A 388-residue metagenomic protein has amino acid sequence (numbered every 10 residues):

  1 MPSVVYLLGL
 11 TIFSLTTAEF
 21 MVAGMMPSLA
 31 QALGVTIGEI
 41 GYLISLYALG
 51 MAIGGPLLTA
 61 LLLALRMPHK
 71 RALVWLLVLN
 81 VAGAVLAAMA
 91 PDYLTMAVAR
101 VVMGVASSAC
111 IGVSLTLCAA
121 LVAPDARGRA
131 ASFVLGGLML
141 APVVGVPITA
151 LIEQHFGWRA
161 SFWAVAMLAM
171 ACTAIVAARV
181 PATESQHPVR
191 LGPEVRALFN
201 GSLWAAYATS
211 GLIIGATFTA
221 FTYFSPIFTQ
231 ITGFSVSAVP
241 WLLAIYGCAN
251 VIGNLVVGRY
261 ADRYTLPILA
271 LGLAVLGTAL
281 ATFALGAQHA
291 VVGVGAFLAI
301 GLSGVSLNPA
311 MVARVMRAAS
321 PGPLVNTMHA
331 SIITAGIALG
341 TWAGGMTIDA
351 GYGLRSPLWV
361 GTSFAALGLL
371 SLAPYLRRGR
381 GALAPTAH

Functional and structural regions predicted by a protein language model:
G34, R66, M89-T95, G233 (+1 more regions): Helix-breaking motifs and short loop linkers at transmembrane-helix boundaries and internal kinks in secondary membrane
I53-L94: Conserved MFS/SLC helix-loop-helix module at the cytosolic interface between two early adjacent transmembrane helices
G54-P68, G253-T265, I348-D349: Helix-to-loop junctions at the C-terminal end of transmembrane segments in multipass secondary transporters
G83, L94-M103, V291-A299: Paired small-residue
A99-G137: Cytoplasmic helix-loop-helix junction between adjacent transmembrane helices in 12-TM secondary transporters
C110-V122, V305-A319: Intracellular juxtamembrane helix-capping segments at the cytosolic ends of symmetry-related transmembrane helices
A166-Q186, S371-Y375: C-terminal membrane-cytosol helix-exit motif in multi-pass small-molecule transporters
P267-M311: C-terminal transmembrane helical hairpin of 12-TM major facilitator-type secondary transporters
